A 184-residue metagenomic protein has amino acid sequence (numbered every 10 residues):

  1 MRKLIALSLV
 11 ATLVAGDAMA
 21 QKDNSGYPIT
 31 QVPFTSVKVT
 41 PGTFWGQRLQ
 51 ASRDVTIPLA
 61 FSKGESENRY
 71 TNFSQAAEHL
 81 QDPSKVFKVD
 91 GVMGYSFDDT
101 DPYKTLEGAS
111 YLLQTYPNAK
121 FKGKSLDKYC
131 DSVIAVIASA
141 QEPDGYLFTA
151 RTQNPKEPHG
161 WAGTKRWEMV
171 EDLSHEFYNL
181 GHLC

Functional and structural regions predicted by a protein language model:
L4-L13: Sec-dependent N-terminal signal peptides
G16-D17: N-terminal, intrinsically disordered, basic low-complexity segments enriched in Arg/Pro/Ser/Thr
A20-C184: Glycan-recognition and catalytic cores of secretory/periplasmic carbohydrate-active enzymes
